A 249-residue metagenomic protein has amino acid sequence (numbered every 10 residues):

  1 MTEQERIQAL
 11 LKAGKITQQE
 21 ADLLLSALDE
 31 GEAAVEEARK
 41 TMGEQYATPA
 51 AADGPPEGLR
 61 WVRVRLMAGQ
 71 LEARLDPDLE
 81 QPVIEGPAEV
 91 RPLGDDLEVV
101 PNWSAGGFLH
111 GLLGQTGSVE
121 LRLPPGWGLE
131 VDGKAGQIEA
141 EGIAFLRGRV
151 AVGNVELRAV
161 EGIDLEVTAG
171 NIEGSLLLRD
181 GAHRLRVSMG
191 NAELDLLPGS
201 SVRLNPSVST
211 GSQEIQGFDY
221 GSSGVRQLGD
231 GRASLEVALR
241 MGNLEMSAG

Functional and structural regions predicted by a protein language model:
M1-G31: Eukaryotic low-complexity, mixed-charge intrinsically disordered interaction/regulatory segments enriched in acidic
Q19-N102, E120-R122, G128-E130, Q137-G142 (+1 more regions): Short linear S-[DN]-x-LW-Φ motif typified by the pepsin-like aspartic protease active-site region
G58, I84-G86, Q115, P125 (+5 more regions): Residues that act as N-cap/strand-start positions at coil-to-secondary-structure junctions
L71, G136-I138, G153-V155, G170-I172 (+1 more regions): Acidic Asp/Glu-based divalent-cation binding sites
L75, G106-L123: Extended Gly/Ser/Thr-rich low-complexity repeat segments, especially those forming or decorating extracellular
I84, F108-G114, E141-G142, V167 (+1 more regions): A short, polar/proline- and glycine-enriched secondary-structure boundary/capping micro-motif
D95, N102-S104, R122-L123, V160-G249: Short, surface-exposed interaction patches in beta-rich subdomains that mediate adhesion/assembly near membranes
E130-A159, I163-E166: Right-handed parallel beta-helix
